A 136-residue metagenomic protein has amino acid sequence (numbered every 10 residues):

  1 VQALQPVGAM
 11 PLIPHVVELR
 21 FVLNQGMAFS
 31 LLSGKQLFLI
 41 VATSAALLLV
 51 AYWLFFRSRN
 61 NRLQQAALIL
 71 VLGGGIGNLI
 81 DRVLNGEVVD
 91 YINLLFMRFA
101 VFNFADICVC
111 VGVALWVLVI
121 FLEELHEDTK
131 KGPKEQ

Functional and structural regions predicted by a protein language model:
V1-Q136: Alpha-helical transmembrane bundles and membrane-interface segments of multipass inner-membrane proteins
